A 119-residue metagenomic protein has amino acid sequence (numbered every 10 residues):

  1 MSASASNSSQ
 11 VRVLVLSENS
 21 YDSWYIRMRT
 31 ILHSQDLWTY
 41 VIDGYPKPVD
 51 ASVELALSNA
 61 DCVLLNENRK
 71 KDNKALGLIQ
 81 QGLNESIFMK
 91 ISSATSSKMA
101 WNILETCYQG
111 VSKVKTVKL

Functional and structural regions predicted by a protein language model:
M1-L119: N-terminal Lys/Arg-enriched interaction segments
